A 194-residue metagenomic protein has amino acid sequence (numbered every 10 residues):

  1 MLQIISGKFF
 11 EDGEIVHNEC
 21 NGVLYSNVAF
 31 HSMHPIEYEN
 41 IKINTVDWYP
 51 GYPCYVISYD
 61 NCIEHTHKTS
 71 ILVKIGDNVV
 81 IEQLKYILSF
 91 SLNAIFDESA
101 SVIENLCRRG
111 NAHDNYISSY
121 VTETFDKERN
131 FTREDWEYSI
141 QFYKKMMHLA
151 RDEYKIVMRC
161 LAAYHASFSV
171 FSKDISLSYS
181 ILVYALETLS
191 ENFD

Functional and structural regions predicted by a protein language model:
M1-S180, Y184, T188: Charged, non-catalytic interaction/linker regions at domain boundaries that couple catalytic cores to substrate
N192-D194: Flexible secondary-structure boundary motifs
